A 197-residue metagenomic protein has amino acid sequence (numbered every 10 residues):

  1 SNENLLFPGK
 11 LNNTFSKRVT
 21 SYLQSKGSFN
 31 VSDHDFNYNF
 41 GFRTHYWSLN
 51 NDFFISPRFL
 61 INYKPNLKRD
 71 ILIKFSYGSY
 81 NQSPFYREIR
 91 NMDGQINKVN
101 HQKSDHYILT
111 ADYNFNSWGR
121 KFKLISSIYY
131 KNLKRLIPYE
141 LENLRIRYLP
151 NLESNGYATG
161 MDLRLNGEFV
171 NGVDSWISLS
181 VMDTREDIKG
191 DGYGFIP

Functional and structural regions predicted by a protein language model:
S1, F36-F42, P57, I71-F75 (+3 more regions): Transmembrane beta-strands of outer-membrane beta-barrel proteins
S1-D35, P65, E153-T159: Outer-membrane beta-barrel transmembrane domain signature of Gram-negative proteins, especially the mid-to-C-terminal
S1-N4, N50-S56, Y86-M92, L136-R145 (+2 more regions): Outer-membrane beta-barrel translocator domains and adjoining extracellular loop/strand segments of Gram-negative
N13-S21, F53-I55, K103-Y107, Y130 (+2 more regions): Residues that define the transmembrane beta-barrel architecture of outer-membrane proteins
N13-S48, S56-R58, L165-G167, N171-D183: Surface-exposed extracellular loop regions of Gram-negative outer-membrane beta-barrel proteins
K17-V19, F42-S48, Y77-S83, F115 (+2 more regions): Transmembrane beta-strands of outer-membrane beta-barrel pores
N30-F36, Y130-N132, N151-P197: Gram-negative outer-membrane beta-barrel transporters
N66, I73-K74, H101-E168: Membrane-embedded beta-barrel scaffold of Gram-negative outer-membrane proteins
